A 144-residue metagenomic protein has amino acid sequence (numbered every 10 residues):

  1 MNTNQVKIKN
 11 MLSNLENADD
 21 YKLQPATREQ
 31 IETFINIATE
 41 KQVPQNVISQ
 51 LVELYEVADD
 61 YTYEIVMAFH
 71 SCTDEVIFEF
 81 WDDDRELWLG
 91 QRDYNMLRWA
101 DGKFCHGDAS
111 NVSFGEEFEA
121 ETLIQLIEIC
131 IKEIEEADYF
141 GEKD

Functional and structural regions predicted by a protein language model:
M1-C105, E142: A surface-exposed partner-binding patch
S110-A137: Compact, glycine/acidic-enriched structural inserts
A137-D144: Short acidic DE-rich linear segments
